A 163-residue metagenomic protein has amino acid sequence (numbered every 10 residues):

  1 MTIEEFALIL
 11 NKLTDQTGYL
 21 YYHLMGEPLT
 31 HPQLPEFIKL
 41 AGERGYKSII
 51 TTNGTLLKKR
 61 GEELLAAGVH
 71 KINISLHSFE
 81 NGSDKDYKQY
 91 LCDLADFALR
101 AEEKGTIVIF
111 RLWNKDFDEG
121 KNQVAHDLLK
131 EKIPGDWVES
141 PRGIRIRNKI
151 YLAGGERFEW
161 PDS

Functional and structural regions predicted by a protein language model:
M1-N148, R157-E159: Conserved glycine-rich "GG(E/T)P / GGGxP" loop and the immediately following alpha-helix in the radical SAM core
P161-S163: Active-site oxyanion/phosphate-handling segment shared across diverse enzymes
